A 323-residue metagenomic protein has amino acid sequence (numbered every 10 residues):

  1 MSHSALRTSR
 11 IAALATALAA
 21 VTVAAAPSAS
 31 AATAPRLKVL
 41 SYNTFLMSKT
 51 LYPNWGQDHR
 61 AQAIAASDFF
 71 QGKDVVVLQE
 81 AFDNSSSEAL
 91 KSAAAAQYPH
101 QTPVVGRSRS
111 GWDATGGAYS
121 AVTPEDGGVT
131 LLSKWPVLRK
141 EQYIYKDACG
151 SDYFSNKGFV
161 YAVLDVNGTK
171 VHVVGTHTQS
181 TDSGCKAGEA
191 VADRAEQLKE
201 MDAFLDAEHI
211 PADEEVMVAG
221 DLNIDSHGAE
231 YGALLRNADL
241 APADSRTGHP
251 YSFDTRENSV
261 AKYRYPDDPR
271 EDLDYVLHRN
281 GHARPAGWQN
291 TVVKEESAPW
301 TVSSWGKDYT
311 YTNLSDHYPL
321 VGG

Functional and structural regions predicted by a protein language model:
S2, R7-L18, A24-A96, G106-T115 (+2 more regions): N-terminal, active-site-proximal structural segment of metallo-dependent hydrolase catalytic domains
L37-T44, I64-L90, L132, A162 (+4 more regions): Active-site beta-strand/loop signature of hydrolases that rely on acidic residues for catalysis
L40-M47, L78-F82, P103-R107, L132-W135 (+6 more regions): Active-site-proximal beta-strand/loop segments in catalytic clefts of secreted hydrolases
M47-T50, N84-S87, R109-D113, K140 (+4 more regions): Short catalytic/ligand-binding loop motif for oxyanion handling, primarily in non-cytosolic enzymes, centered on
K49-L51, Q142-D152, T178-R194: Surface-exposed cleft-lining segments at the edges of enzyme active sites
N54-H59, E80-N84, Y153, G188-E196 (+2 more regions): Soluble non-cytosolic domains of exported or imported proteins
A81-Q179, Q289-N290: Structured beta-strand-rich core segments of catalytic domains in phosphoester-bond hydrolases
A207-M217, I224-G323: Metal-dependent phosphoester-hydrolase catalytic domains
